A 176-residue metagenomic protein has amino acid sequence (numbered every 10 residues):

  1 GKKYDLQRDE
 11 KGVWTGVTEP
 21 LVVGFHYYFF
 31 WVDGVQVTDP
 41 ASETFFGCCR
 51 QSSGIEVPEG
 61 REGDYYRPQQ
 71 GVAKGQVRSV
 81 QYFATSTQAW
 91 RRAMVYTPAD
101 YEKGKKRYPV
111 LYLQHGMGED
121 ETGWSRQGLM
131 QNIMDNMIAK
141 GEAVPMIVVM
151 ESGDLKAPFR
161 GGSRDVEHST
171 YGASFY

Functional and structural regions predicted by a protein language model:
G1-Y176: Non-catalytic cap/lid and distal C-terminal segments of serine-dependent acyl enzymes
